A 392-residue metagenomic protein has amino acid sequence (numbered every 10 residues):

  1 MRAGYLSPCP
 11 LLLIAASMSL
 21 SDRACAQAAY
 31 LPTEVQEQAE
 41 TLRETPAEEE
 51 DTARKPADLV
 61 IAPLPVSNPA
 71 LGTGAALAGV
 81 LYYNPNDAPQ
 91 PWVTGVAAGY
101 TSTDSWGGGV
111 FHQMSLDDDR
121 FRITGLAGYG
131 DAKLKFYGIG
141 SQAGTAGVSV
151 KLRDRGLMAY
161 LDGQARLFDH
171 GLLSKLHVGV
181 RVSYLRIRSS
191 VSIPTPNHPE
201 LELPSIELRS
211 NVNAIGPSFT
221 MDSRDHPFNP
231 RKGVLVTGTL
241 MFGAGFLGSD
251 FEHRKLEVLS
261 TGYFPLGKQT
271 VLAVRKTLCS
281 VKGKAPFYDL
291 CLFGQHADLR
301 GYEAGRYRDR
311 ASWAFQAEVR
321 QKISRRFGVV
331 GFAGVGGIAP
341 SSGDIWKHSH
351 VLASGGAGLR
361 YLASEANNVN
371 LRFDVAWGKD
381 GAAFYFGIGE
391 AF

Functional and structural regions predicted by a protein language model:
S19-S21: N-terminal signal peptide c-region/cleavage motif recognized by signal peptidases
A24-A62: N-terminal periplasmic/intermembrane-space "pro-region" immediately following the signal or transit peptide
E48-A57, P85-W92, D117-R122, F168-L176 (+5 more regions): Short loop/turn motifs that connect adjacent beta-strands in outer-membrane beta-barrel proteins
D51-I61, S67-N211, R308-D309, V369-N370 (+1 more regions): Gram-negative/organellar outer-membrane beta-barrel architecture
P63, L77-L81, V110-M114, A159-A165 (+8 more regions): Residues on the lipid-exposed face of transmembrane beta-strands in outer-membrane beta-barrel proteins
G72-A76, V93-G95, S105-G109, G156-Y160 (+8 more regions): Transmembrane beta-barrel architecture of outer membranes
L203-L208, V212-V335, A339-S341: C-terminal outer-membrane beta-barrel translocator/porin domains of Gram-negative envelope proteins and their
P340-S341, K347-S349, Y361: C-terminal soluble interaction/assembly domains
